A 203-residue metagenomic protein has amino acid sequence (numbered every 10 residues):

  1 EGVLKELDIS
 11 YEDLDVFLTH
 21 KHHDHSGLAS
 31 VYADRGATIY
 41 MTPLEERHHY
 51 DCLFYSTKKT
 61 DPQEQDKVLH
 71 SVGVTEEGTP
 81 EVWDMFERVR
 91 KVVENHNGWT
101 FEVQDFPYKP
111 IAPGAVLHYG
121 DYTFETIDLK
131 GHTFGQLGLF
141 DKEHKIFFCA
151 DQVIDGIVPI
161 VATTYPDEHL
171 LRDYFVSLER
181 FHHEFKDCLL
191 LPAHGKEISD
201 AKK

Functional and structural regions predicted by a protein language model:
E1, L44, D151: Cofactor-binding loop segments of dinucleotide-utilizing enzymes, especially the Rossmann-like FAD- and NAD(P)+-binding
E1-V3, G131: Extended hydrophobic/aromatic-rich secondary-structure runs
L4-H118: Active-site HxH/HxHxD metal-binding segment of metal-dependent hydrolases
W99-V103, T123-K202: Metallo-beta-lactamase
